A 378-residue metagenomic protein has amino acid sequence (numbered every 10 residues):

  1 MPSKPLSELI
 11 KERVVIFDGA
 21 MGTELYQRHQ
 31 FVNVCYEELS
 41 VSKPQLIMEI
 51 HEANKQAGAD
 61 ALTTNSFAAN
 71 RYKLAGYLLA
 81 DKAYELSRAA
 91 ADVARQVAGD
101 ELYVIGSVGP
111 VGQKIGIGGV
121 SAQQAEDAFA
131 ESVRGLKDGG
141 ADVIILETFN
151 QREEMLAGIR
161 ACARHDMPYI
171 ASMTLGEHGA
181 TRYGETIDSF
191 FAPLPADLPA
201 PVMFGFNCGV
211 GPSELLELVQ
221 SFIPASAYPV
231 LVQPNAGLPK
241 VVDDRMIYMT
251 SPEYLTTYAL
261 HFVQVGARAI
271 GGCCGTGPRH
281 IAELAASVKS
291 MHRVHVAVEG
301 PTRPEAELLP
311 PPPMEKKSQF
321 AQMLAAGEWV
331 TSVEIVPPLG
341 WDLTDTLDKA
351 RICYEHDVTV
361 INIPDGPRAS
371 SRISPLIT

Functional and structural regions predicted by a protein language model:
M1-T378: Domain-level signal for soluble alpha/beta catalytic cores
